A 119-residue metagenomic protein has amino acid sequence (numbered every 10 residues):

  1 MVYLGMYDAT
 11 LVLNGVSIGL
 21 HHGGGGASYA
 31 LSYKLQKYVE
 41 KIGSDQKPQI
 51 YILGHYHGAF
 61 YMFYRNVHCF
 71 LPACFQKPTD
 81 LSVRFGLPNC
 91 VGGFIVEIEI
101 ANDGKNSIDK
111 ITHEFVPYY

Functional and structural regions predicted by a protein language model:
M1-S17: Extended active-site neighborhood of metal-dependent phosphoesterases/phosphodiesterases
N14-V116: Conserved beta-sheet core of the metallophosphoesterase superfamily
Y119: Glycine- and charge-rich intrinsically disordered segments
